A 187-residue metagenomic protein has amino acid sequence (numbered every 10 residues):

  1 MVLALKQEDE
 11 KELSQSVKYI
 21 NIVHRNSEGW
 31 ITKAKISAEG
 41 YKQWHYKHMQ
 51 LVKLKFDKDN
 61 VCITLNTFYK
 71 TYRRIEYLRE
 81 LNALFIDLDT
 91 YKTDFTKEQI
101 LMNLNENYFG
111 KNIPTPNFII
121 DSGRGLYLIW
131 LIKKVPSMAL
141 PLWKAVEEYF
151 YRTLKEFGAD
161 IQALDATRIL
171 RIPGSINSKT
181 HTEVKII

Functional and structural regions predicted by a protein language model:
M1-A83, T90-L101, R168, I176-K179: DNA replication initiation on ssDNA origins
V2, I31-K33, N112-I113, L142-A145: Long, low-complexity interaction regions most often at the N-terminus
S16, L51-D59, N105-T115, Y151-G158: Structural alpha-beta junctions
D57-K58, R79-L81, N112-T115, S122-R124 (+1 more regions): Short, well-ordered loop/turn elements at secondary-structure boundaries
K70-E76, N105-G123, F157-I161: Catalytic micro-motifs at enzyme active sites that drive phosphoryl/nucleotidyl and oxygen chemistry
I86, P114-A139, I169-P173, N177: Histidine-centered divalent-metal-coordination microenvironment in nucleic-acid enzymes
D94-G110, I132-G158, T180-I187: Helical (often loop-to-helix) elements that flank the catalytic cores of nucleotide-handling enzymes
D160-I187: Basic/polar, cationic surfaces and motifs that engage anionic cell-wall and phosphate/carboxylate ligands
